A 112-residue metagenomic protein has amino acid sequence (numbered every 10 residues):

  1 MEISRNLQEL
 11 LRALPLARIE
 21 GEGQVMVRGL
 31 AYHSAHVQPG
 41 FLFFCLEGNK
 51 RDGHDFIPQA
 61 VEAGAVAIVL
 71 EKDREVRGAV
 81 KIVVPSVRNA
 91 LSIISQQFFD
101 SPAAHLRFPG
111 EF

Functional and structural regions predicted by a protein language model:
M1-I93: N-terminal leader/targeting and accessory segments in enzymes
Q96-F112: Walker A (P-loop) phosphate-binding motif
